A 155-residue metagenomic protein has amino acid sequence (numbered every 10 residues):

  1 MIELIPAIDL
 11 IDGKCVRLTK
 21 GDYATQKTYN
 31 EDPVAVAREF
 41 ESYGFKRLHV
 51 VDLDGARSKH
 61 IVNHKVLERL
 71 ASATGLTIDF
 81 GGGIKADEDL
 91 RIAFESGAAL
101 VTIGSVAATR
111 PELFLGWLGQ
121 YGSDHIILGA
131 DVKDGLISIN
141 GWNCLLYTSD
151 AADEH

Functional and structural regions predicted by a protein language model:
E3-I5, R47, T77-D79, L100 (+2 more regions): Structural preference for beta-strand elements that scaffold enzyme active sites
V16-D32, G135-L146: Active-site mouth loops of central-metabolism enzymes
R47-V62: Glycine-rich, proline-tolerant flexible connector loops at the mouths of alpha/beta enzymes
H60-D79, G119-G129: Alpha-helix-loop-beta-strand connector modules within alpha/beta enzyme cores
D79-D87, V106-A107, D131: Glycine-rich beta-to-alpha transition loops that act as phosphate-gripper elements at the mouths of alpha/beta enzyme
K85-S96: Catalytic cores of alpha/beta
S96-L113: Glycine-rich phosphate-binding active-site loops on the catalytic face of alpha/beta enzymes
Y147-H155: Single conserved hydrophobic/aromatic residue that forms the stacking wall/gate of nucleotide- or nucleobase-binding
